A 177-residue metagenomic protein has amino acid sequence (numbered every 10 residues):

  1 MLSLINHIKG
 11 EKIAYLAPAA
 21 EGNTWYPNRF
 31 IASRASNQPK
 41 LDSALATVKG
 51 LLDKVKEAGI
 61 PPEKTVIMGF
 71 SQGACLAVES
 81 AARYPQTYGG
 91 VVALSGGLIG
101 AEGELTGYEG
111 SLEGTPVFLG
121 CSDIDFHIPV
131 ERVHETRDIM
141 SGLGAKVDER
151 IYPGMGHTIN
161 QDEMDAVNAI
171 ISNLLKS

Functional and structural regions predicted by a protein language model:
M1-I5, L105, P129-I139: Short alpha-helix in the alpha/beta-hydrolase fold that links the catalytic acid
M1-K64: Serine-hydrolase catalytic machinery in alpha/beta-hydrolase-like enzymes
P27-R34, G96-P116: Flexible "cap/lid" loop of the alpha/beta hydrolase fold
I67-G69, V92-L94, G120: Short beta-strand immediately N-terminal to the catalytic nucleophile in serine-hydrolase-like folds
M68-G73, A77: Gly/Ala-rich beta-loop-alpha elbow adjacent to hydrolase catalytic centers
Q86-I99: A conserved short beta-strand
F118-C121, D125: Short beta-strand/loop motif that positions the catalytic acidic residue of the alpha/beta-hydrolase fold
H134-S177: C-terminal catalytic histidine-bearing segment of alpha/beta-hydrolase fold enzymes
